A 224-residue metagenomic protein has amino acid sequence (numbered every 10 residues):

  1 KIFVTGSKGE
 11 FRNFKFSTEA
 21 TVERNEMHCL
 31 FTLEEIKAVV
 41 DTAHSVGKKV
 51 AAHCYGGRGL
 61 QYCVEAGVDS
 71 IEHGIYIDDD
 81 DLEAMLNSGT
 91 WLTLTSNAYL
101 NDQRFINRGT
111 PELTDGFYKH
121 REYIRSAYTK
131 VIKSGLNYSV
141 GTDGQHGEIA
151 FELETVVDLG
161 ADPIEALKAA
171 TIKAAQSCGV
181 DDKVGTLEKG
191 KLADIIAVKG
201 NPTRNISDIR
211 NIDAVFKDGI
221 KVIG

Functional and structural regions predicted by a protein language model:
K1, S7-G9, I149, L153: Aromatic- and glycine-enriched pocket-lining scaffold segments that form the walls of small-molecule binding clefts
I2-F3, G9-E122, S134-S139, Q176-C178 (+1 more regions): Active-site core of metal-dependent hydrolases
S45, G109, D115, K119-N201: His/Asp/Glu-enriched, well-ordered alpha-helical/loop segment that forms or immediately abuts the divalent-metal
R204: Small/polar (Gly/Ser/Thr/Ala-rich) solvent-exposed segments that form structured loops/beta-strands/short helices used
D208-R210: Short, small/polar residue-rich loop motifs at catalytic or cofactor-binding pockets
V215: Short aromatic-centered micro-motifs
